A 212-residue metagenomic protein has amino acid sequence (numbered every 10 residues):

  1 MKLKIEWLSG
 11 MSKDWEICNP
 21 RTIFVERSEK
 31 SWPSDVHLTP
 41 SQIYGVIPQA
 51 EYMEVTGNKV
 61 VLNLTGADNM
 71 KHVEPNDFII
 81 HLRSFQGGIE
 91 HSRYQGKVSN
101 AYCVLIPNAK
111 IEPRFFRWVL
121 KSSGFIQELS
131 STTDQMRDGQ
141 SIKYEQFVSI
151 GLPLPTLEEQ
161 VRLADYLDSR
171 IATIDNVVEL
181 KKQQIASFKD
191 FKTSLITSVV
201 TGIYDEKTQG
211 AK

Functional and structural regions predicted by a protein language model:
M1-S12, N176-K212: Short amphipathic coiled-coil heptad-repeat segments
M1-S34, S149, L157, V161 (+2 more regions): Non-catalytic DNA-recognition/assembly elements of restriction-modification systems
K2-L3, L82-R83, G96-C103, M136-V161: A short glycine-rich beta-alpha junction/loop motif
I5, M11, V61-A67, M136 (+1 more regions): Short, solvent-exposed loop/turn positions at domain surfaces that link secondary-structure elements or cap domain
R21-V36, S41-P75: Sequence-specific dsDNA recognition surfaces
M70-K71, P75-F125, S131-T133, K143: A short beta-sheet element
F116, Q160-L163: Interdomain signal-transducing alpha-helices
